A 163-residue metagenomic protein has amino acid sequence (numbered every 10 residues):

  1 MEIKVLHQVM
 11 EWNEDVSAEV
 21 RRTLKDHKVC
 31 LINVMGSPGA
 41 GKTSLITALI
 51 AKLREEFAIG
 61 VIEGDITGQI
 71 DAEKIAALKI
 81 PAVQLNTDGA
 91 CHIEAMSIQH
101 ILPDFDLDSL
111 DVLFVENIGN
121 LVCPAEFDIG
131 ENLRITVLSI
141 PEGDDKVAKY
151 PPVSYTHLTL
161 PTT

Functional and structural regions predicted by a protein language model:
L6-E19, V29, L49, L53-D128: Nucleotide-state-sensitive switch-loop elements of NTP-binding domains
L31, F114, I135-V137: Structural motif
V34: Hydrophobic anchor at the beta1->P-loop junction of P-loop NTPases
P38: The conserved Walker
K42: Conserved lysine of the Walker
L45: Hydrophobic positions on the alpha1 helix immediately C-terminal to the Walker A/P-loop
G130-A148: Conserved Switch II/interswitch segment of TRAFAC-class P-loop GTPases
T156-T162: Conserved small/polar residues in nucleotide/adenosyl-binding loops
